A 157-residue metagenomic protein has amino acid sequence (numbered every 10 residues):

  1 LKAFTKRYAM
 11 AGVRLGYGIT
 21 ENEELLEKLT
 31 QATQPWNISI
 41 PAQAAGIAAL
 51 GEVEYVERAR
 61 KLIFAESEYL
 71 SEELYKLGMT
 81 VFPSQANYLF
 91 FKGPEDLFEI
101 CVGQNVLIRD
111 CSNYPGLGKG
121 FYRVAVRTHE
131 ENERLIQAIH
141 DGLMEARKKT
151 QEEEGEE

Functional and structural regions predicted by a protein language model:
L1-Y75, M79-T80: PLP-dependent aminotransferase class I/II
K2, P83, D110-S112: Short loop/edge segments at beta-strand edges and connector loops that shape dinucleotide/nucleotide cofactor-binding
Y8, F91, G116-G118: Generic structural signal for helix capping and beta-alpha/helix-loop junctions
G12, Q85-A86, G116-G118: Short acidic/glycine-enriched loop/turn segments that link adjacent beta-strands
T20-L25, E52, G93-D96, H129-E130 (+1 more regions): Short loop segments at secondary-structure junctions
L29, L97-I100, L135: Hydrophobic side chains in well-ordered alpha-helices
I63-F64, E68, E72-N105, V126: Conserved PLP-binding catalytic core of the aspartate aminotransferase-like
G103, N113-E157: PLP-dependent enzyme catalytic core of the Aspartate aminotransferase-like
